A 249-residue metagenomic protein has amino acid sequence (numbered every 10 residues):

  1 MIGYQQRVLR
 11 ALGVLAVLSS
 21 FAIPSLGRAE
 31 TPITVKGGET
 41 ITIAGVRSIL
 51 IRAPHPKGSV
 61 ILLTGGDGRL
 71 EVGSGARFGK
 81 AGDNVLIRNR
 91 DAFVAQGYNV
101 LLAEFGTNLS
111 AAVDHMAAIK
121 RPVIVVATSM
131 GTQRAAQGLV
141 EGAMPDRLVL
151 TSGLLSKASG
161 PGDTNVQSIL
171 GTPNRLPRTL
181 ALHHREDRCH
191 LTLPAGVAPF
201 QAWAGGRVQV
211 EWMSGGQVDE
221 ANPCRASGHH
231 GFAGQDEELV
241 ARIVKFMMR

Functional and structural regions predicted by a protein language model:
L12-P24: Bacterial N-terminal signal peptides
A29-H55: N-terminal cap/lid segment of alpha/beta-hydrolase-fold proteins
A53-A92: Short, surface-exposed "cap/lid" segments of acyl-processing enzymes
N84-L86, L102-K120: Alpha/beta-hydrolase active-site loop
P122-V125, R147-V149: Residue in the alpha/beta-hydrolase core beta-strand immediately N-terminal to the catalytic nucleophile
V126-A135: Gly/Ala-rich beta-loop-alpha elbow adjacent to hydrolase catalytic centers
S152-G215: The feature captures the conserved acid-bearing segment of alpha/beta-hydrolase catalytic domains
R207-R249: C-terminal catalytic histidine-bearing segment of alpha/beta-hydrolase fold enzymes
